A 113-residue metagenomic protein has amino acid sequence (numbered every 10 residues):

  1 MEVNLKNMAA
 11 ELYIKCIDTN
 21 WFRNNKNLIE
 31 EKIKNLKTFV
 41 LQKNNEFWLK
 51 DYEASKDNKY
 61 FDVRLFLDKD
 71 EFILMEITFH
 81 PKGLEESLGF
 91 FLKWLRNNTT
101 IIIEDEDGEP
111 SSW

Functional and structural regions predicted by a protein language model:
E2-W113: Acidic (Asp/Glu-rich) sequence patches and key acidic residues that form negatively charged surfaces used
